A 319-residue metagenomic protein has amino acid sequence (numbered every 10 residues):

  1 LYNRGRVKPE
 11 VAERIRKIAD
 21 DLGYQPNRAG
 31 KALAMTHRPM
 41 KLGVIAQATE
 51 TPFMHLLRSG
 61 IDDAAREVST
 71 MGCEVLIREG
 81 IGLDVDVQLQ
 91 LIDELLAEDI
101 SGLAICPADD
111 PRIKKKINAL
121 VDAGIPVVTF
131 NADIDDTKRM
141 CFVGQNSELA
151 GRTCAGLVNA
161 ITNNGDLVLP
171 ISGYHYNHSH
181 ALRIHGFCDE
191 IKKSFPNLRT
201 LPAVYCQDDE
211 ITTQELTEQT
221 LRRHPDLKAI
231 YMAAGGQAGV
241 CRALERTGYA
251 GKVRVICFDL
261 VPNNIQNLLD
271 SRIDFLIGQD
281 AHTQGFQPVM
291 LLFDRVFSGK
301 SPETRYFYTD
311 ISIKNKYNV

Functional and structural regions predicted by a protein language model:
L1-T36: N-terminal helix-turn-helix DNA-binding module of bacterial transcription factors
L22, H175, I191, D280-V319: Hinge/cleft segment of the Venus flytrap/periplasmic-binding protein
P26-Q90: Amphipathic helical "hinge" segments at domain boundaries
H37, V143-V168, T213-Q214, N264 (+1 more regions): Hydrophobic alpha-helical segments within soluble ligand-binding/sensing domains
F53-V68, A150-C154, H178-N197, L216 (+2 more regions): Short, solvent-exposed amphipathic alpha-helices that sit in or adjacent to ligand/effector-binding or catalytic
A65-V87, L169-P170, C188-I211: Short beta-strand elements in bilobed, periplasmic/extracellular small-molecule ligand-binding domains
L103-V121, F187, Y205-N263: Hydrophobic alpha-helical
D110-L149, V261-L269: Flexible loop/hinge segments that line or gate small-molecule binding clefts
